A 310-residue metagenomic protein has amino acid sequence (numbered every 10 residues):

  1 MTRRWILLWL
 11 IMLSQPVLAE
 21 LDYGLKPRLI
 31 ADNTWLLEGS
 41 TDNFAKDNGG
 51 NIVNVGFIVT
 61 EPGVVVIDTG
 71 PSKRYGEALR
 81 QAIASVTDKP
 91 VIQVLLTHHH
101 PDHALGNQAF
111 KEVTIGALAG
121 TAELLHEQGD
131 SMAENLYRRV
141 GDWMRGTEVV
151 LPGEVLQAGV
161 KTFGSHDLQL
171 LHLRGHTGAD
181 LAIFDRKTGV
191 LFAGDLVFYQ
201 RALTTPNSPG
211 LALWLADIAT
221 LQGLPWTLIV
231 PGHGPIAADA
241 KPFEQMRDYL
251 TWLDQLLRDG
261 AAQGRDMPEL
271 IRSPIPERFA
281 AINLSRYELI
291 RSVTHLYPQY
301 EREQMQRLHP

Functional and structural regions predicted by a protein language model:
M1-I6: Bacterial N-terminal signal peptides that target proteins for export
S14-P16: N-terminal signal peptide c-region/cleavage motif recognized by signal peptidases
E20-I30, E123-H172, T177-G178, R186-K187 (+2 more regions): Metallo-beta-lactamase
L21, G223-P225, I236-P310: Accessory terminal helices/loops
L29-A82, A182-G194: Conserved beta-strand hairpin/beta-sheet module of binuclear metal-dependent hydrolase folds, prominently
L37-V53, E127, S131-E134, R201-P209: Acidic/histidine-rich helix-loop elements that form or flank divalent-metal/phosphate-binding sites at the catalytic
G63-V65, P71-K73, D167-W252, L256: Metallo-beta-lactamase
G76-E77, Q81-A158, Q255: Active-site HxH/HxHxD metal-binding segment of metal-dependent hydrolases
